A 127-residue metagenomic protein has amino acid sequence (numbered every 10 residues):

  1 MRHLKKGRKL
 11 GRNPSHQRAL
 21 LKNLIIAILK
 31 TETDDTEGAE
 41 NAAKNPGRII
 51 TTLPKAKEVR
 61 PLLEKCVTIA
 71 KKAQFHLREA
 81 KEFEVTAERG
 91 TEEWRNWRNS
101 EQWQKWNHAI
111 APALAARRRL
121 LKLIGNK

Functional and structural regions predicted by a protein language model:
M1-K127: Ribosome large-subunit tunnel/peptidyl-transferase-proximal elements
